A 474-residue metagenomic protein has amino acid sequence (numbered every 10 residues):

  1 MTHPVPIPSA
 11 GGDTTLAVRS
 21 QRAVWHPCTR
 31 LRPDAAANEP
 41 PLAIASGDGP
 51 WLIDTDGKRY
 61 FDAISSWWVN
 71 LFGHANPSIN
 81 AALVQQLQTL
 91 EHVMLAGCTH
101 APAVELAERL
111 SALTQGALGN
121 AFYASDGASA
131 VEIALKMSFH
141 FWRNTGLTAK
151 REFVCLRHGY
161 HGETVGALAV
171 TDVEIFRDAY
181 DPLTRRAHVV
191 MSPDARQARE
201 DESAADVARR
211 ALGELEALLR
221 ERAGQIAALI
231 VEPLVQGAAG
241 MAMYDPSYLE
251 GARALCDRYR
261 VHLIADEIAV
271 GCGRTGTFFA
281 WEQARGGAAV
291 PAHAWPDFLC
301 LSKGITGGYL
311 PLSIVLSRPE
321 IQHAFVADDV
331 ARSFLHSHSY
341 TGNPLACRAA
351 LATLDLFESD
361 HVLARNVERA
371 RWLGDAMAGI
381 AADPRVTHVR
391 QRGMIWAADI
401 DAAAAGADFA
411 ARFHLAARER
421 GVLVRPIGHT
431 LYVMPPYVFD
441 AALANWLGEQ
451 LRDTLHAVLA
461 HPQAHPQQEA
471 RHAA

Functional and structural regions predicted by a protein language model:
T2-A474: Conserved N-terminal phosphate-binding loop of PLP-dependent enzymes in the Aspartate aminotransferase
